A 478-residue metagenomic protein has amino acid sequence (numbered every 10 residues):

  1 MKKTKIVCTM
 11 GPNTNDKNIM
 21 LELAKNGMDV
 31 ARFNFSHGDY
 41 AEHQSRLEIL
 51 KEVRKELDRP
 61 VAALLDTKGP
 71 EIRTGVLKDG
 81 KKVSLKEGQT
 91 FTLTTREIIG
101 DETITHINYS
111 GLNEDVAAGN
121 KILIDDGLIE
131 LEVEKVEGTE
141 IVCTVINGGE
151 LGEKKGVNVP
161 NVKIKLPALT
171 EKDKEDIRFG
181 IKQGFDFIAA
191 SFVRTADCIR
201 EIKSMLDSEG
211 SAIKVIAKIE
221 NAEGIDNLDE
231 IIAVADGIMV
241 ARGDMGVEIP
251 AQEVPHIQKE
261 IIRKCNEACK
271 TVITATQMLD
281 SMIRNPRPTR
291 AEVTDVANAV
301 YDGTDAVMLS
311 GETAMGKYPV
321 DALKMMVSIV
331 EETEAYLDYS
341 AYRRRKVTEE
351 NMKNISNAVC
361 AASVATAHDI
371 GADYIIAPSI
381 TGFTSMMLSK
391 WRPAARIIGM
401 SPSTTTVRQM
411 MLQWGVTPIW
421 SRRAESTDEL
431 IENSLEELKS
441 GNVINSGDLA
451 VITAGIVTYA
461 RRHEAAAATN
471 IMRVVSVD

Functional and structural regions predicted by a protein language model:
M1-D478: Non-catalytic helical/linker scaffolds that mediate oligomerization, partner binding, and domain coupling around large
